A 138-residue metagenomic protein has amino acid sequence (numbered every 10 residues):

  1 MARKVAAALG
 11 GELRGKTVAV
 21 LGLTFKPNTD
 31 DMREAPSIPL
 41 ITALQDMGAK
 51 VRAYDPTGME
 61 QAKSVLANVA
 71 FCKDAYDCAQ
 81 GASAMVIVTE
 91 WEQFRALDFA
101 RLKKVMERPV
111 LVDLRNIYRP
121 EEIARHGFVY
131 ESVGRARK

Functional and structural regions predicted by a protein language model:
M1-K138: Structural/interface elements that position substrates and couple domains in central-metabolism enzymes
